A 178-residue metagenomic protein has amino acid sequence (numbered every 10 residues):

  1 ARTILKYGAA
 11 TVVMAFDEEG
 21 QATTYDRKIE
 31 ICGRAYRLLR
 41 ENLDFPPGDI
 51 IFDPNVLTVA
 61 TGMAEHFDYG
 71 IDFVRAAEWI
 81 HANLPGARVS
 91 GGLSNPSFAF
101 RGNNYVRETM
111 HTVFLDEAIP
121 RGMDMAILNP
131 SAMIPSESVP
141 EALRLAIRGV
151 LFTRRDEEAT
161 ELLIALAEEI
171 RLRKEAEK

Functional and structural regions predicted by a protein language model:
A1, I29-R37, G70-H81, L115: Generic structural signal for well-ordered alpha-helices, preferentially at hydrophobic/aromatic core positions
A1-V12, G86-N95, R107: Flexible glycine/proline-rich, aromatic-decorated loop/lid segments
A1-V59: Conserved anion-binding
T11-M14, I50-P54, A87-L93, D124-L128: Hydrophobic faces of well-ordered beta-strands that scaffold small-molecule active sites in alpha/beta enzyme cores
M14-E19, N55-G62, G92-F98, P130-S131: Active-site beta-loop-alpha junctions enriched in small/polar residues
D26, V59-D72, F100-T109: Short glycine/threonine-rich loop-to-helix capping motif typified by GTGT followed within a few residues by an Asp-Pro
L38-P47, W79-A87, R121-M123: A structural motif corresponding to the C-terminal end of an alpha-helix and its immediate exit/capping segment
E78, L84, N95-K178: Active-site loops and adjacent core secondary-structure elements that bind or stabilize anionic groups
